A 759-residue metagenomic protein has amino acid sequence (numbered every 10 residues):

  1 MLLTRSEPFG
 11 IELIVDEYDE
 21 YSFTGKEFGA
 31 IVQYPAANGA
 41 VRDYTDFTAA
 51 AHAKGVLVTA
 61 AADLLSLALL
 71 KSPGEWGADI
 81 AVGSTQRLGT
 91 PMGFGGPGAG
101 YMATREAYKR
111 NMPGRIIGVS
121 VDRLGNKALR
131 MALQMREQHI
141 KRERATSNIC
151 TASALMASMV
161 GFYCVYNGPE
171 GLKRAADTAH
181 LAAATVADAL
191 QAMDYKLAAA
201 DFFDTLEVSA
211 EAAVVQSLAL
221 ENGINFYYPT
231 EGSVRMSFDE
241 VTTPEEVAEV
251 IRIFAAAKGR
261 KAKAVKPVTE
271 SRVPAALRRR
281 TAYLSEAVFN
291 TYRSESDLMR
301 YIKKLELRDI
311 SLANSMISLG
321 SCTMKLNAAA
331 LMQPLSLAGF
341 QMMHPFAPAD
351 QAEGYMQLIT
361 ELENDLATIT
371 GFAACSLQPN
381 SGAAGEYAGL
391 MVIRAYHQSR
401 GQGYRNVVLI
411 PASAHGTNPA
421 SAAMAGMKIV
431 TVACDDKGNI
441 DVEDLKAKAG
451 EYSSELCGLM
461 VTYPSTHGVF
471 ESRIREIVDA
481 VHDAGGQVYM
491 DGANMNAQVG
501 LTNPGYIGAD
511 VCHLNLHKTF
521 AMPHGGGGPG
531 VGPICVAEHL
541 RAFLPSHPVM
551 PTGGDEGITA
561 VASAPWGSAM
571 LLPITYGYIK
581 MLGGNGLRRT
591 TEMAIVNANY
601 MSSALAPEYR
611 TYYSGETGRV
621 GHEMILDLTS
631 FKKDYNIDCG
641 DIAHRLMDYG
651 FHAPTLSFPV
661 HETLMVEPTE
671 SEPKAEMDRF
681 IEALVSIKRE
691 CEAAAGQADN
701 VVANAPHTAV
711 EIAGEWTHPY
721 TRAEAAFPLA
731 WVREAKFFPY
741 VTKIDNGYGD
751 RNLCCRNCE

Functional and structural regions predicted by a protein language model:
M1-A128, L190, F203, E207 (+4 more regions): Conserved PLP-enzyme active-site core in the AAT-like
Y34-P35, D239, N380, D435 (+3 more regions): Short strand-loop junctions, especially beta-strand C-caps/beta-turns that link beta-sheets to coils or alpha-helices
T90-A103, A107-Y108, A152-M156, S237 (+6 more regions): Conserved phosphate/anionic-ligand binding catalytic regions in large, soluble enzymes, centered on
L124, A132, R136-C150, A157-A374 (+5 more regions): Non-catalytic terminal extensions of PLP-dependent enzymes
H344-A347, L377-P379, V432, M460-T462: Cysteine-centered functional microenvironments
T575-G577: Active-site-proximal cap/loop segments of hydrolase catalytic domains
